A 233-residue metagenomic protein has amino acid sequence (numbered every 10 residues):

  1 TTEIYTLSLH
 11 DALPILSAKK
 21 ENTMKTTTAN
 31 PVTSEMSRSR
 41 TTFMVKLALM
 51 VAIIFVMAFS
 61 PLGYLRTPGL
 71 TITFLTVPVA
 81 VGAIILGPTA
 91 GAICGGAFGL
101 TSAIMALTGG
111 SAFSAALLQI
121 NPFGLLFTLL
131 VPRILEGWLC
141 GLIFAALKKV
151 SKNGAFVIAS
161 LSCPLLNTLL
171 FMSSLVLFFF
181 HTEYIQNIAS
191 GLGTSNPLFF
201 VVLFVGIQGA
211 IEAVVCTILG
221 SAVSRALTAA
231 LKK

Functional and structural regions predicted by a protein language model:
T1-L13: Short, small-residue-biased leader/transition segments that mark boundaries at the very start of proteins
S17-K233: Loop-helix junctions at membrane interfaces
